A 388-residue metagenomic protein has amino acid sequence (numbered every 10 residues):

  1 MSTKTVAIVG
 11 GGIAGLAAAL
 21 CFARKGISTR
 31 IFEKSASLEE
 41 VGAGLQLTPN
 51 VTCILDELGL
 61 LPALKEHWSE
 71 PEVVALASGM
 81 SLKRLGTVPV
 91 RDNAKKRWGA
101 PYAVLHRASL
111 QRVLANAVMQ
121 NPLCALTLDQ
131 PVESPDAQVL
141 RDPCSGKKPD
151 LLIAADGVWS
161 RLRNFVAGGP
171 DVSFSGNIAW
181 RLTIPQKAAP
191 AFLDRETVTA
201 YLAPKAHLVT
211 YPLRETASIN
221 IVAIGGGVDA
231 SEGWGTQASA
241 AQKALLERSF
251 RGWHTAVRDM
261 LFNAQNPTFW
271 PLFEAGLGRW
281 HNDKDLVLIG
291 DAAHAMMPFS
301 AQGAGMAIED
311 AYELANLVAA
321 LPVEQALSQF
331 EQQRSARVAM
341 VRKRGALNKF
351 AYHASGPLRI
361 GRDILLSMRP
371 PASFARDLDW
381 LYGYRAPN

Functional and structural regions predicted by a protein language model:
S2-V6, A23, T48-P185, V228-E247 (+1 more regions): Conserved N-terminal helical subregion
A7, G11-R24, S28-S35, I153-A154 (+5 more regions): Conserved mid-domain beta->alpha element of the FAD-binding
A7, R30, A125, N220-V222: A structural signal for isolated positions on well-ordered beta-strands in alpha/beta enzyme cores
S37-C53: Conserved N-terminal glycine-rich FAD pyrophosphate-binding loop of Rossmann-like flavoproteins
L38-E39, R161-L162, A295-M297: Catalytic P-loop NTPase motifs of RecA-like helicase/translocase cores
E196-S231, F250: Active-site substrate-recognition segment that forms the wall of the catalytic cavity or substrate channel
G235-T268: Flavin-binding catalytic cores
S367-N388: C-terminal auxiliary extensions adjacent to catalytic cores
